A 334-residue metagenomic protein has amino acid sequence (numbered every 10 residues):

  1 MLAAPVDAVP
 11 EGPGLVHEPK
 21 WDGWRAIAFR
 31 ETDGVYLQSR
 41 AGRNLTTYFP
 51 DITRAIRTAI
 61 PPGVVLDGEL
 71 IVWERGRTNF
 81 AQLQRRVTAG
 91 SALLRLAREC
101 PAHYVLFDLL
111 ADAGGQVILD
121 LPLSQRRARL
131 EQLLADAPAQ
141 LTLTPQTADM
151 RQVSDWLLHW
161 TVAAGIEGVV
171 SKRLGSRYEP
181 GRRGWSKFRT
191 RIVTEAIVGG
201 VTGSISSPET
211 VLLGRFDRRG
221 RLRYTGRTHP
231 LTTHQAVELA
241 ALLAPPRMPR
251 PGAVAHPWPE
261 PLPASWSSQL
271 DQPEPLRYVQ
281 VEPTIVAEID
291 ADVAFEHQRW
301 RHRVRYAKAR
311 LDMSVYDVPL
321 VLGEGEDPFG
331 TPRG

Functional and structural regions predicted by a protein language model:
M1-G334: Catalytic cores of nucleic-acid ligases and guanylyltransferases
